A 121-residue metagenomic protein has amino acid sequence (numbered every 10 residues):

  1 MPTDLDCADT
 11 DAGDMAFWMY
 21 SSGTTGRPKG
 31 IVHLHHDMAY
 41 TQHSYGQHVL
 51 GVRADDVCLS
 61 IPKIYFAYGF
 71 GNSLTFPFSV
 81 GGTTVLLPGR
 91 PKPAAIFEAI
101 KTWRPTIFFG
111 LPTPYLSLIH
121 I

Functional and structural regions predicted by a protein language model:
P2-Y20, R27, G51-V57: Conserved pre-ATP/AMP-binding loop-to-beta segment of ANL
G13, H35-H36, D56, P62: Structural detector for helix-capping/boundary residues
M19-S22, P62: Active-site beta-alpha turn of Rossmann-fold NAD(P)-dependent dehydrogenases/reductases
S21, I119-I121: Conserved small/polar residues in nucleotide/adenosyl-binding loops
S22-G30, H35: Conserved phosphate-binding and hydrolysis motifs of nucleotide-dependent enzymes
A39-V57, A67-I107, L116: Conserved AMP-binding/adenylation subdomain of ANL enzymes
P112-I119: Adenylate-forming
